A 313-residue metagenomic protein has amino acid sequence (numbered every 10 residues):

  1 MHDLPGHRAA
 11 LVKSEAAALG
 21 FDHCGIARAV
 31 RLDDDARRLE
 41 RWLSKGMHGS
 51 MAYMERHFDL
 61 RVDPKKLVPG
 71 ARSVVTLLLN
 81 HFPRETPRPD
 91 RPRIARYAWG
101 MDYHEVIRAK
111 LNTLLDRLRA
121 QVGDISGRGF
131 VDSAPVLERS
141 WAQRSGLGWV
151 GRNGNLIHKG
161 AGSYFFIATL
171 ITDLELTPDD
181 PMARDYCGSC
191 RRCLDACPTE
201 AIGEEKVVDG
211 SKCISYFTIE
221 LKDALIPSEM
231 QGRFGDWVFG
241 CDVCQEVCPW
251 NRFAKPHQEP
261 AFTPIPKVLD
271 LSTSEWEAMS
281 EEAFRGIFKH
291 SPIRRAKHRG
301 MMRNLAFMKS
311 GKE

Functional and structural regions predicted by a protein language model:
M1-Y186, G235-D236: Auxiliary alpha/beta "docking" domains used to position bulky ligands
H7, L11, A109, T113 (+7 more regions): Generic recognition of stable, solvent-exposed alpha-helical segments in well-folded globular domains
A18, R31, R192-K222, D236-A261: Iron-sulfur cluster-binding cysteine motifs and their immediate structural context in ferredoxin-like electron-transfer
P135, I214, T263-K267: A short beta-strand-loop-alpha-helix capping motif that often carries His-Thr
I157-P181, G210-M230, E281-R285: Short, charged low-complexity linear segments at domain edges
I226-E313: Alpha-helical scaffold domains
